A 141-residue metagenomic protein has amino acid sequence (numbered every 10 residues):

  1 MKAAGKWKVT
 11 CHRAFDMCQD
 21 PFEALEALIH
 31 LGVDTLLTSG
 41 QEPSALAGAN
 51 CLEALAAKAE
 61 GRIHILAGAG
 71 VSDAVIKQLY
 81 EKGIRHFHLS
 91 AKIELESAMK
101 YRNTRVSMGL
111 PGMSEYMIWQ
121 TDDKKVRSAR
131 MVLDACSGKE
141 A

Functional and structural regions predicted by a protein language model:
M1-C11, A47-D73, M108-E140: Alpha-helix-loop-beta-strand connector modules within alpha/beta enzyme cores
K6-A47: Histidine/lysine/aspartate-rich catalytic loop segments that bind and position anionic ligands
D16-L31, L55-A67, V71-L89: Catalytic cores of alpha/beta
L25-E26, C51-E53, R102-T104: Short low-complexity, flexible loop/linker segments enriched in glycine and/or proline with clustered acidic
G32, V106-G109: Short, basic/glycine-rich phosphate-binding loops at helix/coil junctions that contact nucleotide phosphates
V33-L46, K82-N103: Glycine-rich phosphate-binding active-site loops on the catalytic face of alpha/beta enzymes
